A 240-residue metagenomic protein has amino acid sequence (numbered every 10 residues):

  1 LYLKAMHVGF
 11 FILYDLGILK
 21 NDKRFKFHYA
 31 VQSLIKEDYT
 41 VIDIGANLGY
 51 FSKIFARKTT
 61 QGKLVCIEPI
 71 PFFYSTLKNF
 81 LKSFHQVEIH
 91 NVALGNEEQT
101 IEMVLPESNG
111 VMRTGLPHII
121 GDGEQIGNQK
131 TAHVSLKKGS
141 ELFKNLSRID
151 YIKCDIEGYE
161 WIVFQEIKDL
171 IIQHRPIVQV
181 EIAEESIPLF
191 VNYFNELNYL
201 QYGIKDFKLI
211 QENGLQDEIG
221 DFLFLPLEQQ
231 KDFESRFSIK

Functional and structural regions predicted by a protein language model:
L1-K240: Phosphate/nucleotide-binding beta-alpha loop and adjacent structural elements of enzyme active sites
